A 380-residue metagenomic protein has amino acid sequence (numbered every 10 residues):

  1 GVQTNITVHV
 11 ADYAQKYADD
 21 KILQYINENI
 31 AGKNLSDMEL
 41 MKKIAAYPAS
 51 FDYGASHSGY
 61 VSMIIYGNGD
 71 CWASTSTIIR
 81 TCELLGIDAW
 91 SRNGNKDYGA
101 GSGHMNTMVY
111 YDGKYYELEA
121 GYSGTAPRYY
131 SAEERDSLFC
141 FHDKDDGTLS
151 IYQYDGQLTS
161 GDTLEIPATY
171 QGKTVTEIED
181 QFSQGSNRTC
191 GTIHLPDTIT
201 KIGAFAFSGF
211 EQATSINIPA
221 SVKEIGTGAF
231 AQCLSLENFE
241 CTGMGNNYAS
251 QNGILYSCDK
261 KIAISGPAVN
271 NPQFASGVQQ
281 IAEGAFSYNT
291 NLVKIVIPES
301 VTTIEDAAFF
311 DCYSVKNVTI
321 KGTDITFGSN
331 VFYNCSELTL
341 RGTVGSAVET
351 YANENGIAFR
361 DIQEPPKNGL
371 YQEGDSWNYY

Functional and structural regions predicted by a protein language model:
G1-N5: Intrinsically disordered, low-complexity N-terminal segments that are enriched in acidic
Y13-I64: Secondary-structure boundary elements
N27, A31, A46-Y53, E83-I87 (+4 more regions): Sec-exported extracytoplasmic/periplasmic mature domains
Y47-M105, Y110: Active-site neighborhood of thiol-dependent amide/isopeptide-bond enzymes
N95, G99-D112, L118, Y122-S123 (+6 more regions): Extracellular adhesion/carbohydrate-binding repeat motifs centered on closely spaced tryptophans
F139-G147, T159-T176, R188-K201, F210-E224 (+6 more regions): Structural signature of tandem-repeat unit edges
D155, Q184-N187, S208-G209, Q232 (+5 more regions): Glycine/tyrosine- and acidic-biased, solvent-exposed loop/turn segments at the edges of beta-strands
Q181, G203-A206, T227-A229, A282-A285 (+2 more regions): Consensus positions within tandem repeat domains that build extended binding/scaffold surfaces
